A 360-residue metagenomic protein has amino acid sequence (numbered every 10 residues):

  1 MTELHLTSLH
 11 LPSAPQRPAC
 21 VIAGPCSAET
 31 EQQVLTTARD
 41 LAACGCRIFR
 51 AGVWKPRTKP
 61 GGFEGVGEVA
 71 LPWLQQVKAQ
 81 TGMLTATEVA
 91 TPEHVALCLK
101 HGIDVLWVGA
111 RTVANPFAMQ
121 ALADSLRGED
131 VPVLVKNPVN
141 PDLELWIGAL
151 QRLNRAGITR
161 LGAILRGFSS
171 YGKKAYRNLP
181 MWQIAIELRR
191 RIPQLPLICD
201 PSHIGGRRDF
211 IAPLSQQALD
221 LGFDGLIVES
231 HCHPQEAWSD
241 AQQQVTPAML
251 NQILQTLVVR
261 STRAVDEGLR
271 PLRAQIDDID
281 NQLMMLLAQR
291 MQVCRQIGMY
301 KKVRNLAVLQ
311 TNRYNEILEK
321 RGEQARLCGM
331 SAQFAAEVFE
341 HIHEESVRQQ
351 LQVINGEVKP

Functional and structural regions predicted by a protein language model:
M1-I22: N-terminal amphipathic alpha-helix/helix-capping segment at the start of soluble metabolic enzymes
A14, A118-Q252, T256, S261-E267: Catalytic alpha/beta core domains of metabolic enzymes, predominantly
A19-P25, R47-A51, T85-T87, L106-V108 (+4 more regions): Hydrophobic faces of well-ordered beta-strands that scaffold small-molecule active sites in alpha/beta enzyme cores
A19-T36, P60-G62, L84-V89, G109-A110 (+4 more regions): Active-site mouth loops of central-metabolism enzymes
A38, A42, R47, V66-V69 (+1 more regions): Long, contiguous binding/interaction regions
R50-E68, C232-A241, I297-L306: Glycine-rich, proline-tolerant flexible connector loops at the mouths of alpha/beta enzymes
V66, G82-T91, V95, D104-A118 (+2 more regions): Catalytic beta/alpha-barrel core
T262-P360: Domain-level signature for soluble enzymes in the chorismate/prephenate branch of the shikimate pathway
